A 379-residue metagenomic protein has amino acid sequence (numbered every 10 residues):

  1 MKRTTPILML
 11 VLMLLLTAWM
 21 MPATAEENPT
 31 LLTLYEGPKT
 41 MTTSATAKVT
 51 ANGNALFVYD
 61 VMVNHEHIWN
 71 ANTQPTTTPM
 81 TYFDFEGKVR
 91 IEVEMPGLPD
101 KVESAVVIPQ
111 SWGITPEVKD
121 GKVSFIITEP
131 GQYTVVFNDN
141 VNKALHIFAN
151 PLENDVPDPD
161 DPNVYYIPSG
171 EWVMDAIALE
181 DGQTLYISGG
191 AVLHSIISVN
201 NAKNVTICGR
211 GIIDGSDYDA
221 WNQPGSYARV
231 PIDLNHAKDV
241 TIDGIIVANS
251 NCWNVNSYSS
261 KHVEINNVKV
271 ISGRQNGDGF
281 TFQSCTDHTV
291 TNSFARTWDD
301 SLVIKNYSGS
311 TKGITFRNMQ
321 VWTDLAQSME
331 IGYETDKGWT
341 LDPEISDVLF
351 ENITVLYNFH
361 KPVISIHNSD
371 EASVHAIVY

Functional and structural regions predicted by a protein language model:
M1-M9: Bacterial N-terminal signal peptides that target proteins for export
M9-A18: Bacterial N-terminal signal peptides
A18-E26: Sec-dependent signal peptide cleavage junction
E26-P159: Beta-strand-enriched, solvent-exposed domains that form extended recognition/catalytic surfaces
V123-I127, E171-T184, V192-C208, S216-V240 (+5 more regions): Extracellular beta-strand-rich solenoid/capping regions of secreted or surface-exposed proteins that bind or remodel
N140, I147-Q183: N-terminal domain-start segments of secreted/luminal proteins
G182-T184, G189, K203-D214, K238-N249 (+6 more regions): Right-handed parallel beta-helix
L193, D219-D233, N249-W253, R274-T281 (+3 more regions): Extracellular beta-strand/beta-solenoid scaffold signature
